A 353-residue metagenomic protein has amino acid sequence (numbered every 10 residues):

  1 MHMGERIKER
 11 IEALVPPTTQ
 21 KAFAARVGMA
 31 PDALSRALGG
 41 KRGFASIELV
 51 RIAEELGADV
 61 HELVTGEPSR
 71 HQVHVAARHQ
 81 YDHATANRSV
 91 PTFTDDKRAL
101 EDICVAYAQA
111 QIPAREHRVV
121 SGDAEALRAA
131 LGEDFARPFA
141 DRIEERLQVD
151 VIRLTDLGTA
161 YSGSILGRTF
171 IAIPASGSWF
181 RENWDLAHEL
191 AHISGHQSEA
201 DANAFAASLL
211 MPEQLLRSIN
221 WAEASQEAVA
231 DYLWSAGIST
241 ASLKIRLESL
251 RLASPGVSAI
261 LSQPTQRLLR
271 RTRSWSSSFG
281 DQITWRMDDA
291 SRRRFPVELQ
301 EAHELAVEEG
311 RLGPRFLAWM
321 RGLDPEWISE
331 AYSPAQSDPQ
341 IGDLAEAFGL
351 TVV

Functional and structural regions predicted by a protein language model:
M1-V353: Short juxta-domain linker segments that transition from a proline/glycine-rich, charged coil into a short amphipathic
